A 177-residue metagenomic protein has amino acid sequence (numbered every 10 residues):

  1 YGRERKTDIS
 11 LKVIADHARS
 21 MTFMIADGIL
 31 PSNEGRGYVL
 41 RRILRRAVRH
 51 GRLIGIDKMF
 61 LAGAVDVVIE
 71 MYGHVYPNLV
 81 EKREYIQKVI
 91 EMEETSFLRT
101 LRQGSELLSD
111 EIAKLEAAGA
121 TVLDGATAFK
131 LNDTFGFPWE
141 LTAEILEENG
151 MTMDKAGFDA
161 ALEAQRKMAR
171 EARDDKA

Functional and structural regions predicted by a protein language model:
Y1-A177: A glycine- and charged-residue-rich anion-binding loop/surface
